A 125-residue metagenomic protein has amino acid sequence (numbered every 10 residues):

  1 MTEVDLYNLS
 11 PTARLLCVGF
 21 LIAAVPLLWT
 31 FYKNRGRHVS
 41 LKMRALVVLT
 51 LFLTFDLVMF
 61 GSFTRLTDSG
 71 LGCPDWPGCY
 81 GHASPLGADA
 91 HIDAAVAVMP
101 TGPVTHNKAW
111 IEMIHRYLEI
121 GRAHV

Functional and structural regions predicted by a protein language model:
M1-E3, L66-M113: Extracytosolic (periplasmic/ER-lumenal) interhelical loops and adjacent juxtamembrane/interface segments of multi-pass
M1-P11: Short, strongly hydrophobic alpha-helical membrane anchors
A13-Y32: Hydrophobic core of alpha-helical transmembrane segments in multi-pass integral membrane proteins
Y32-G36, N107-K108: Cytosolic juxtamembrane amphipathic/interface segments immediately preceding and feeding into a transmembrane helix
N34-R44: Membrane-interface helix-boundary motifs at transmembrane edges
L46-D68: N-terminal signal-anchor transmembrane alpha helix
I114-L118: Hydrophobic alpha-helical transmembrane segments of multi-pass membrane proteins
A123-V125: Conserved small/polar residues in nucleotide/adenosyl-binding loops
